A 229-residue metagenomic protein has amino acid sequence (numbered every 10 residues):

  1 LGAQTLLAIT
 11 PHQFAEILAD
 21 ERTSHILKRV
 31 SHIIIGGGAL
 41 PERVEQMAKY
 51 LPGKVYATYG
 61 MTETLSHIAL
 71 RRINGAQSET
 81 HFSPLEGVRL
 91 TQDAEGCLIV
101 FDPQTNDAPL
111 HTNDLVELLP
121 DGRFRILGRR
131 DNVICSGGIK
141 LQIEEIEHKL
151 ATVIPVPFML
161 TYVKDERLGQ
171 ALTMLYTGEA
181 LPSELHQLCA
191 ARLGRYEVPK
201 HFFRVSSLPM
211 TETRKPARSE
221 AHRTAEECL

Functional and structural regions predicted by a protein language model:
L1-E16: AMP-binding/adenylate-forming
T5-L6, S31, D114: Conserved acidic residues
D20-A76: Gly/Ser/Thr-rich phosphate-binding loop
G37, Y56-E63, F82-S83, T161-K164 (+1 more regions): Beta-strand->loop->alpha-helix junctions that form or flank phosphate-binding loops in nucleotide-handling enzymes
R89-H111, L115-E117, R123, T177: AMP-binding/adenylate-forming core of the ANL superfamily
N113-E197, S207: AMP-binding/adenylate-forming catalytic core of the ANL superfamily
L193, P199, V205-A225: Flexible lysine-rich "adenylation lid" loop at the C-terminal edge of ANL adenylation domains
